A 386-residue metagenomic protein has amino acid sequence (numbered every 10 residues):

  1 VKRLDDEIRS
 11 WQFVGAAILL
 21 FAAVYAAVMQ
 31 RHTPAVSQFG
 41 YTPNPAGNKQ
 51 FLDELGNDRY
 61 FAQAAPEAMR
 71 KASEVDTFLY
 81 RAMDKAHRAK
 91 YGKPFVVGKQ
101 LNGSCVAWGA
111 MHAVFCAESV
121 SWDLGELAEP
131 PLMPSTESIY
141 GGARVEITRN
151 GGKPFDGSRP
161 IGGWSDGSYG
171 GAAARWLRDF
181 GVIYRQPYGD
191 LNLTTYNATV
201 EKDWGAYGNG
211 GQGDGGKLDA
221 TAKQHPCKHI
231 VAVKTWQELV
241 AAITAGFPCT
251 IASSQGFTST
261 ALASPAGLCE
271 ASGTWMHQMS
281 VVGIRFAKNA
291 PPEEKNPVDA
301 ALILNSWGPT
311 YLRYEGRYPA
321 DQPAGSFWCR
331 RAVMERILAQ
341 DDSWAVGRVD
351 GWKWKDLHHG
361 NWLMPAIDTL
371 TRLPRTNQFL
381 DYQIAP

Functional and structural regions predicted by a protein language model:
R3-L20, V24-L132, G162-R185, K295: Structured alpha-helical subdomains that flank or immediately precede key functional sites
H32-G40, P45, A107, M111-F115 (+2 more regions): Predominantly the structural core of cysteine protease catalytic domains
D84-G92, C116, L132, A220-Q224 (+5 more regions): Extended interaction regions within the primary functional domain
E126-G151: Acidic helix-start/capping segments at beta-turn-to-alpha-helix junctions
K353-P386: N-terminal propeptides
